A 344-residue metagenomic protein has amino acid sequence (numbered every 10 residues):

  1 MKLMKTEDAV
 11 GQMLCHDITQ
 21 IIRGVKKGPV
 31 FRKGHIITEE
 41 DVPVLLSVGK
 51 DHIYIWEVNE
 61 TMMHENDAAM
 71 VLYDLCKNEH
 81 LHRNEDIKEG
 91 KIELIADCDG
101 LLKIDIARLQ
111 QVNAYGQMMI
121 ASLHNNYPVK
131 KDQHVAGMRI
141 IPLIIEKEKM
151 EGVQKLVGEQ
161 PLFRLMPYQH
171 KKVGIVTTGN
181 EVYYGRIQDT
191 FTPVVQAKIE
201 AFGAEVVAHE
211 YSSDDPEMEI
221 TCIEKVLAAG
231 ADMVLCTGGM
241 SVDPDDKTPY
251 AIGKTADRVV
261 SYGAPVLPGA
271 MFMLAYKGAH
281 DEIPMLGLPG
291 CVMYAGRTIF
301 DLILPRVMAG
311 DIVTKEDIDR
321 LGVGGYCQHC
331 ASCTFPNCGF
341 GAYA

Functional and structural regions predicted by a protein language model:
M1-E89: Short, low-complexity N-terminal leaders and the immediately following helix N-cap/first helix
E7-G11, P29, N84-I87, Y127-V129 (+4 more regions): Solvent-exposed alpha-helices and their adjacent loops that cap or buttress functional pockets in soluble metabolic
P29, D86, L101-Y115, Y127-V129 (+1 more regions): C-terminal terminal segments
R32, T38, H124, P128-K131 (+1 more regions): Residue-level recognition of short, solvent-exposed, well-ordered loop/turn junctions that link secondary-structure
I55-W56, L81-I87, I145-K147, E205-H209 (+1 more regions): Flexible, glycine/charged-enriched surface loops at secondary-structure junctions
N59-Y168: Extended, charged alpha/beta regions that create polyanion-binding interfaces
E159-D214, M218: Glycine-rich phosphate/diphosphate-binding loop of Rossmann-like nucleotide-binding domains
N180, V207-G341: Short glycine/threonine-rich loop/turn motifs
